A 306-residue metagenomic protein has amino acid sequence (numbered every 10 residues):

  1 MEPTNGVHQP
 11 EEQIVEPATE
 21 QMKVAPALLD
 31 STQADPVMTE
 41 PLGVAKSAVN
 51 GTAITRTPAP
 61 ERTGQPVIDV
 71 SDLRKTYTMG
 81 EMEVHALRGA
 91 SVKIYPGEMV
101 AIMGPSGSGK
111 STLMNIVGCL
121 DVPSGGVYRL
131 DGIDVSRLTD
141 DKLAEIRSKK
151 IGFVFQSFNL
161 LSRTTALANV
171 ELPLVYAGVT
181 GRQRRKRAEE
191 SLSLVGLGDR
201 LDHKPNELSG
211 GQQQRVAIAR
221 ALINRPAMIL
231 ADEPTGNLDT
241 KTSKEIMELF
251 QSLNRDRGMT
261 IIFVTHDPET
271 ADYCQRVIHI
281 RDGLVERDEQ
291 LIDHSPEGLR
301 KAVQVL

Functional and structural regions predicted by a protein language model:
E2-G64: Pre-NBD coupling/linker segments of ABC/ABC-like ATPases
Q9, K46, I54, E83 (+3 more regions): Polar low-complexity intrinsically disordered regions enriched in Ser/Thr and small residues
E16-A18, P41, G51, T57 (+6 more regions): Coiled-coil-like amphipathic alpha-helices with heptad-repeat character
G64-V285: ABC family nucleotide-binding domain
L284-L306: Conserved beta-strand-loop-alpha-helix hinge in the C-terminal portion of ABC ATPase nucleotide-binding domains
